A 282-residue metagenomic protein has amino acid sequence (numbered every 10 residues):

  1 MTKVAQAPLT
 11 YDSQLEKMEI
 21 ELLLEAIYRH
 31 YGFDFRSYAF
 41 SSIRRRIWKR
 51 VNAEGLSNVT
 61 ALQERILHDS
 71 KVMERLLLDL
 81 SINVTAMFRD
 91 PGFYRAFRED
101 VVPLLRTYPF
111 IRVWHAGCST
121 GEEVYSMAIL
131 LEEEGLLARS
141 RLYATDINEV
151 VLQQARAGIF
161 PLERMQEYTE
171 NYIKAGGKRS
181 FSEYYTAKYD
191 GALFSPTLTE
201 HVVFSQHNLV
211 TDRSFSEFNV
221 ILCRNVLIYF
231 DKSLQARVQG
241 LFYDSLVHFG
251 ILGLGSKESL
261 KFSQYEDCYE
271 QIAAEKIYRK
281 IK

Functional and structural regions predicted by a protein language model:
T2-W114: Conserved AdoMet
P109-G121, R141-Y143: Conserved class I S-adenosyl-L-methionine
T120-G135: Conserved SAM-binding loop of SAM-dependent methyltransferases across substrates and taxa, primarily the Class I
S140-L222, V226-Y229, L234, L260: Extended basic-aromatic, gly/pro-enriched interface segments that bind polyanionic ligands
V220, K261-K282: Core SAM-dependent methyltransferase catalytic element
A236-H248: A short glycine-rich, Lys/Arg-flanked "PGG" loop and its adjoining helix->strand segment in the class I
H248-S256: Conserved beta-strand signature within the Rossmann-like core of class I S-adenosyl-L-methionine
